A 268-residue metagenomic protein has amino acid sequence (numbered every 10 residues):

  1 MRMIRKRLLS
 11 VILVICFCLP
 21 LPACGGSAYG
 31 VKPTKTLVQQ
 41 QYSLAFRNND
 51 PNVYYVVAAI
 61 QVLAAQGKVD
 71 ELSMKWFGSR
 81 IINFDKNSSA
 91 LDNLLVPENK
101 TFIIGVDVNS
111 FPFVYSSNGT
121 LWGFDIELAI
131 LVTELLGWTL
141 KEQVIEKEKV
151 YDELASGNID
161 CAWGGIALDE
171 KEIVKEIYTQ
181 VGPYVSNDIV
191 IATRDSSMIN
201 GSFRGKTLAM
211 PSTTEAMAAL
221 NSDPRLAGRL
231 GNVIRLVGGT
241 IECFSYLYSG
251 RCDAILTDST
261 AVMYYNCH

Functional and structural regions predicted by a protein language model:
M1-I4: N-terminal secretory signal peptides that target proteins for export/translocation
K6-C16: Sec-dependent N-terminal signal peptides
L21-A23: C-terminal motif of bacterial Sec signal peptides marking the signal peptidase cleavage site
A28-V38, F46, I130, E134 (+1 more regions): Acidic, polar ligand-binding/catalytic clefts
Y42-L44, N52-S79, L95-A167, V233-V237: Extracytoplasmic small-molecule ligand-binding "clamshell" domains of the periplasmic binding protein/Venus flytrap
I103, V108-F111, G119-E134, I166-A167 (+2 more regions): Bilobed "Venus flytrap"/periplasmic-binding protein-like clamshell domains and structurally analogous long
K149-V150, G239-C243, R251: Short acidic active-site motifs
N158, T207, R251: Conserved functional loop/turn residues at catalytic and ligand-binding sites
